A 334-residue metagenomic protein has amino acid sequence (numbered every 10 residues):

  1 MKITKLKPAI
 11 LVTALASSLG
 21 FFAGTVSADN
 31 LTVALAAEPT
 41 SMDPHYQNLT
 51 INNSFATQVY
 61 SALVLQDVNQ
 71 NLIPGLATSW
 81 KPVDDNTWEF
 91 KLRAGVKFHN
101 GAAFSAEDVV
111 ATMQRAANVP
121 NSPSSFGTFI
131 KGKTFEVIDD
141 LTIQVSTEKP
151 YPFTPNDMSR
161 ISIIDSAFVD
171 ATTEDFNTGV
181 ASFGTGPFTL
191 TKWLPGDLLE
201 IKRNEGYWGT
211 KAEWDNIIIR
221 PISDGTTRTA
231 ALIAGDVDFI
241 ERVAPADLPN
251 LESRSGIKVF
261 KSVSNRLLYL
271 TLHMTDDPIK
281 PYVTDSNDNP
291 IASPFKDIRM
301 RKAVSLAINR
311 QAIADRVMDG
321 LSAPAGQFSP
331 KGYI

Functional and structural regions predicted by a protein language model:
K2-V12: Bacterial N-terminal signal peptides that target proteins for export
V12-F21: Bacterial N-terminal signal peptides
F21-A28: Sec/Tat signal peptide C-region and signal peptidase I cleavage site
L31-A34, I240: Short, well-ordered beta-strand segments
L35-D84, Q114, A181-T185: N-terminal lobe/hinge region of extracytoplasmic solute-binding protein
A37-N53, L76-A77, A102, S125 (+4 more regions): A structural "hinge/loop" feature
L65-V68, E89, R93-P123, T134-F135 (+3 more regions): Extracytoplasmic/periplasmic ligand-capture domains
K81, S125-V169: Surface-exposed binding/hinge segments that line and control ligand-binding clefts or catalytic entry sites
